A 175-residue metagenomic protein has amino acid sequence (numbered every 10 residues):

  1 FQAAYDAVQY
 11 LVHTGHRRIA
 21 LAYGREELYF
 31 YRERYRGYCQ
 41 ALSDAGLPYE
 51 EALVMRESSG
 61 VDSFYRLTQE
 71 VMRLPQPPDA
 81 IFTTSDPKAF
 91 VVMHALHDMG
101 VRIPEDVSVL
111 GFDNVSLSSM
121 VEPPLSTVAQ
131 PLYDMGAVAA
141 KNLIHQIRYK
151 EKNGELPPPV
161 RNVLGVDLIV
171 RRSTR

Functional and structural regions predicted by a protein language model:
F1-R175: Bacterial carbohydrate/catabolite-sensing allosteric modules
